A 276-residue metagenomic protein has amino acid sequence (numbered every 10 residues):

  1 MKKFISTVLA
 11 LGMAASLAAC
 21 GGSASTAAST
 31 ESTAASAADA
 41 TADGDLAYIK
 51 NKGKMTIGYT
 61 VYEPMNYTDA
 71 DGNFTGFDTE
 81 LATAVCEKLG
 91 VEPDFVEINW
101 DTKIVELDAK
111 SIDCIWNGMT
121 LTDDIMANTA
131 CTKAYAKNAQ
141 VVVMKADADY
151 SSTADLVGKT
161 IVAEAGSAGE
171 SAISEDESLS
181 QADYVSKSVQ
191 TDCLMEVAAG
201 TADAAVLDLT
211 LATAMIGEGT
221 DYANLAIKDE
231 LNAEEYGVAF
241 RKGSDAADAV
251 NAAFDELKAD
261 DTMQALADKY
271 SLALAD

Functional and structural regions predicted by a protein language model:
L17-T33: Bacterial lipoprotein signal-peptidase II cleavage site
A24, A40, A168-S188, A223-E230 (+1 more regions): Ligand-binding clefts/hinges and TM-proximal coupling segments of bilobed small-molecule sensing domains
D39-G118: Extracytoplasmic small-molecule ligand-binding "clamshell" domains of the periplasmic binding protein/Venus flytrap
T79-K88, T160, S167, G237-L274: Extended ligand-binding regions for polar small-molecule ligands
E87-K88, V96-E97, D101-I115, N128-A130 (+3 more regions): Short helices/loops that flank or line small-molecule/ion binding pockets
M119-A127, A172-E175, A198-A199, D203-N232: A ligand-binding cleft/hinge motif common to bilobed small-molecule-binding domains
K137-M144, L209, T213, G217-D255 (+1 more regions): Periplasmic-binding protein-like
M144-I161: Flexible hinge/capping segments at coil-to-helix
